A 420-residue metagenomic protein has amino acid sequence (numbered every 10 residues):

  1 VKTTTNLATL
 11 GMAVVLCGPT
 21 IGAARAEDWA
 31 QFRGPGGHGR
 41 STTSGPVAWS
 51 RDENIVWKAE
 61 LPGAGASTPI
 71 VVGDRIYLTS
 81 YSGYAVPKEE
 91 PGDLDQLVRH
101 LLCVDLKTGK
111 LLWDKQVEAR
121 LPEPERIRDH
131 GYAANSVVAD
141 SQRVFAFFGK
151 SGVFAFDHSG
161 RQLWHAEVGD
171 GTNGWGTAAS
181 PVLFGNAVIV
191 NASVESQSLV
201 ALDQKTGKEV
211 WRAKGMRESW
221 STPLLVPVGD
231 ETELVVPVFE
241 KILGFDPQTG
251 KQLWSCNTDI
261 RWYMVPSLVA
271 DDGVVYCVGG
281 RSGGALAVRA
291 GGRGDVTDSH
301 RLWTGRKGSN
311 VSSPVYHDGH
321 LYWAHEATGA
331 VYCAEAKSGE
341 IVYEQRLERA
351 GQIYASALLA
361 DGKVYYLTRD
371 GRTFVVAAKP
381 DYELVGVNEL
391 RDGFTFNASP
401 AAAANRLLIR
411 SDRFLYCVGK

Functional and structural regions predicted by a protein language model:
V1-L7: N-terminal secretory signal peptides that target proteins for export/translocation
T5, G18-P19, R25: N-terminal regions of proteins, emphasizing targeting and processing segments when present
T9-T20: Bacterial N-terminal signal peptides
G22-K420: Noncatalytic, solvent-exposed loop/strand surfaces of beta-propeller-type extracellular/periplasmic domains
